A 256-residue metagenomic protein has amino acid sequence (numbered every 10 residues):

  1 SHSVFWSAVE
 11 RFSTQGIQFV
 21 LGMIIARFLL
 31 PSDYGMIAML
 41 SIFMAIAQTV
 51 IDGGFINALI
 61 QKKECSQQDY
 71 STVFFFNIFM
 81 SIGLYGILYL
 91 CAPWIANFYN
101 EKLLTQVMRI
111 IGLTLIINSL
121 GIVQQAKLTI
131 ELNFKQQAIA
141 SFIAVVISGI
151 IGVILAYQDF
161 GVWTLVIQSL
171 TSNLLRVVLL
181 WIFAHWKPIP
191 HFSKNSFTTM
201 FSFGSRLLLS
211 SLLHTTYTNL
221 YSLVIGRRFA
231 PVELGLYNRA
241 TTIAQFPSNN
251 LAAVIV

Functional and structural regions predicted by a protein language model:
S1-Q18, M39-L40, I51-P93, Q106-G112 (+2 more regions): Membrane-water interface segments that mark the loop-to-transmembrane alpha-helix transition
Q18, T49-Q67, T129-I130, A240 (+1 more regions): Helix-loop junctions and terminal segments of transmembrane helices in multi-pass membrane transport/translocation
F19, M23, R27, T49-G53 (+11 more regions): Membrane-embedded alpha-helical segments of multi-pass transporters/permeases
L21, S32-I51, T114, L174 (+2 more regions): Alpha-helical transmembrane segments of polytopic membrane transporters and translocases
F28-P31, Q67, F98-E101, E131 (+3 more regions): Helix-loop interface residues and adjacent transmembrane-helix termini in multi-pass membrane transporters, primarily
A58-Q67, I117-A140, I154, Q158 (+3 more regions): Membrane-interface junctions at transmembrane-helix termini in multi-pass inner-membrane proteins
T105-G112, A140-H185, T199-F203, T216 (+1 more regions): Hydrophobic alpha-helical transmembrane segments
K135, V178-L223, E233: Interhelical loop/hinge segments that connect adjacent transmembrane helices in multipass membrane
